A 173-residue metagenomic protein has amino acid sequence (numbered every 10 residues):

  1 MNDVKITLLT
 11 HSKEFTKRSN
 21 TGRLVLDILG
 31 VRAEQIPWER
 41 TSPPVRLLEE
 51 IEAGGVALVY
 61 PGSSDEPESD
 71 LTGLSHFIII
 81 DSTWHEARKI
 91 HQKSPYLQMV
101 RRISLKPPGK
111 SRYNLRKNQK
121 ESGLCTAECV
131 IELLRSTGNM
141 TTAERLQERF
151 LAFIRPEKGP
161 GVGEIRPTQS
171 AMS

Functional and structural regions predicted by a protein language model:
M1-D3: Cys/His-rich short segments
K5, R32-E34, R101: Conserved beta-strand segments of alpha/beta enzyme cores
L8, L58, I79, I103-S104: A structural signal for short, well-ordered beta-strand segments and their strand-loop junctions that often border
T10-S12: Residue-level signal for short, function-critical loop segments
F15-R18: Short N-terminal binding/cap micro-motifs at the start of the first secondary-structure element
R23: Active-site phosphate/pyrophosphate- and oxyanion-stabilizing loops and adjacent acidic/basic residues in soluble
D27-Q92, Y96: S-adenosyl-L-methionine/SAH cofactor-binding core of RNA-modifying enzymes
H76, H85, K89, K93-S173: C-terminal folded domains that constitute the principal catalytic or ligand-binding module of multi-domain proteins
